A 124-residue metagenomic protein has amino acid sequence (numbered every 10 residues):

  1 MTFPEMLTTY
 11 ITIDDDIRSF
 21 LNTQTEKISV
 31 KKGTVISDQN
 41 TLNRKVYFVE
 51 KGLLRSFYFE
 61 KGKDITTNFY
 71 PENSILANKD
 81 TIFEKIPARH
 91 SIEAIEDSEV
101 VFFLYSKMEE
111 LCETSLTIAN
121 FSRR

Functional and structural regions predicted by a protein language model:
M1-E26, T81: Cyclic nucleotide-binding regulatory module and flanking cytosolic helices
T25, N43, D64-I65, P87: Short coil/loop residues immediately preceding or within conserved phosphate-binding loops of NTP-utilizing enzyme
G33, R44, F48-R55, E72-S74: Glycine- and acidic-residue-biased ligand/ion/polar-headgroup-sensing regions
I36-T41: Short phosphate-coordinating micro-motif centered on Lys-Gly-acidic
R55-I65: A short beta-strand-loop-beta hairpin characteristic of the jelly-roll/cupin
T66-R124: Cyclic-nucleotide recognition modules
